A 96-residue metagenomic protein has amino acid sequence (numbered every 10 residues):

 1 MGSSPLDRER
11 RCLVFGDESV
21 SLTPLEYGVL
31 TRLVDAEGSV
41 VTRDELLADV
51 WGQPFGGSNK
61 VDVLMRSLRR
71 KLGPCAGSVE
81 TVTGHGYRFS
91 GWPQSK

Functional and structural regions predicted by a protein language model:
M1-Y27, R88-K96: A structural micro-motif at secondary-structure boundaries
C12, D17-P24, G28-L64, R70-A76 (+1 more regions): Positively charged, aromatic-enriched patches within helix-turn-helix-type DNA-binding elements, predominantly
V79-S90: Minor-groove-contacting beta-hairpin "wing" of winged helix-turn-helix DNA-binding domains
